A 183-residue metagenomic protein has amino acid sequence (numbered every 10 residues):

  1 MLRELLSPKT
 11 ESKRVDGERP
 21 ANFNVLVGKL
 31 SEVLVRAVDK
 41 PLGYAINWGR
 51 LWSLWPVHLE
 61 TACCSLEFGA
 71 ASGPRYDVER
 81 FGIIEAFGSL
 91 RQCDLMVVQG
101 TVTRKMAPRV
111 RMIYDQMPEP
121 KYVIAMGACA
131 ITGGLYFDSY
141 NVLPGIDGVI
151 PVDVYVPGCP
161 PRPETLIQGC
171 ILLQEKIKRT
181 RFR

Functional and structural regions predicted by a protein language model:
M1-S89, M117-K121, F137, V142-L143 (+2 more regions): Iron-sulfur (Fe-S) cluster-binding modules
L2, R80, V98, V102-A107 (+4 more regions): Metallocofactor- and cofactor-centric catalytic cores in central/energy metabolism, strongly enriched
S65-E67, T101-K105, A130-T132, P161-E164: Gly/Ser/Thr-rich loops at beta-strand to alpha-helix junctions that form or flank small-molecule/cofactor-binding
A71, Q92-G100: Short, basic, glycine/proline-bearing loop/turn elements
